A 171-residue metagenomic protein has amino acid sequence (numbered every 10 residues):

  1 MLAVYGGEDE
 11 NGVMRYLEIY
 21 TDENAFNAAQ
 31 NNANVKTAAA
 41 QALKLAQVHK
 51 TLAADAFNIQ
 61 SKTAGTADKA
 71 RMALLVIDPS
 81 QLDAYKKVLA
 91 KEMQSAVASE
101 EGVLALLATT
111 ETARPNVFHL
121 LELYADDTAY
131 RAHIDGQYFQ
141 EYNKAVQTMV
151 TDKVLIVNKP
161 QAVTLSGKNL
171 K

Functional and structural regions predicted by a protein language model:
M1-A3, N34-T37, Q81-L104, Y138-Y142: Short amphipathic alpha-helical segments
M1-N24, A28-N31, G102: N-terminal, post-signal-peptide region of Sec/Tat-exported proteins
L2-M14, T37-A70, L74, L107-P115 (+1 more regions): Glycine-rich beta-strand-turn "strand-cap" elements at beta-sheet edges
L17-I19, V76, L121-L123: Short hydrophobic/aromatic beta-strand micro-patches that form the beta-sheet surface supporting nucleotide- or nucleic
T21-A33, D83, A125-G136: Short amphipathic alpha-helices within nucleic acid-binding modules
A28, V76, K86-A90, L104 (+4 more regions): A beta-strand edge to alpha-helix "cap/lid" segment located at domain peripheries
L74-L82: Second-shell loop/turn segments in exported
